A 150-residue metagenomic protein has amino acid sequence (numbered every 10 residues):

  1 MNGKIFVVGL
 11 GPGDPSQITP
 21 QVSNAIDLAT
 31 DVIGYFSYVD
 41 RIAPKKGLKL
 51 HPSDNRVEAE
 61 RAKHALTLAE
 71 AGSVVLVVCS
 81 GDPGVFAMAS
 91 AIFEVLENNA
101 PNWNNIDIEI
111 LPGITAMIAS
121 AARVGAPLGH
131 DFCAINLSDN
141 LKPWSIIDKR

Functional and structural regions predicted by a protein language model:
M1-L111, A119: Class I S-adenosyl-L-methionine
N2-V7, D107, T115-R150: Beta-strand/loop-alpha-helix module characteristic of Rossmann-like adenine-cofactor folds
